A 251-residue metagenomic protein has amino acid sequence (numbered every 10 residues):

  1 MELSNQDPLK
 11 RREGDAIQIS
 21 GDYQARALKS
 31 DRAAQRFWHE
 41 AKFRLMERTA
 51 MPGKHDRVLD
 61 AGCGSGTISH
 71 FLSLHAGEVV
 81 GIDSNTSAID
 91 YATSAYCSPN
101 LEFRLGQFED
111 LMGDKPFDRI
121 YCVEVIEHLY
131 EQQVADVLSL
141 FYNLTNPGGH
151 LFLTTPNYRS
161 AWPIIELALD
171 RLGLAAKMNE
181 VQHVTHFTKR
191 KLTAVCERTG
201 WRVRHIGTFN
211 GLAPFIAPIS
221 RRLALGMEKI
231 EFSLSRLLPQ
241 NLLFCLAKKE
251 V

Functional and structural regions predicted by a protein language model:
M1-V123, Q132-L138, G207-G211, L225-G226 (+1 more regions): Conserved N-terminal segment of class I S-adenosyl-L-methionine
V125, N157: Hydrophobic adenine-recognition pocket in adenosine-nucleotide-binding enzymes
E127-L129: A short His-aromatic
A135-P147: A short glycine-rich, Lys/Arg-flanked "PGG" loop and its adjoining helix->strand segment in the class I
G148-T155: Conserved beta-strand signature within the Rossmann-like core of class I S-adenosyl-L-methionine
F152, E166-D170, A194, R204-V251: A C-terminal cap/extension of S-adenosyl-L-methionine-dependent methyltransferases that defines the acceptor-substrate
A161-W162: Conserved catalytic-site region of short-chain dehydrogenase/reductase
A175-K191: Acceptor-substrate binding/catalytic loop of class I
